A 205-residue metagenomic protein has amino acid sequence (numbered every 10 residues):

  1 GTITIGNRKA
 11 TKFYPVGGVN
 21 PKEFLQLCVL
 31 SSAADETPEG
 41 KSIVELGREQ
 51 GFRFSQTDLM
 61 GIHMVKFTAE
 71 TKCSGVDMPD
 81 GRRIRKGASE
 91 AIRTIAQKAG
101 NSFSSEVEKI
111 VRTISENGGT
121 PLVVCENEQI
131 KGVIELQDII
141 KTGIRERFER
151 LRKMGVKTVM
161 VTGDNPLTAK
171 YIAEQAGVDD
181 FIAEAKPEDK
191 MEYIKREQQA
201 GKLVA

Functional and structural regions predicted by a protein language model:
T2-F103, K109-K131, L136, N165-E174: Cytosolic catalytic regions of ATP/NTP-dependent phosphoryl-transfer enzymes
D80, S102-S105, G118-T120, C125-A205: Conserved ATP-binding TGD loop and adjacent catalytic N/P-domain core of P-type ATPases
